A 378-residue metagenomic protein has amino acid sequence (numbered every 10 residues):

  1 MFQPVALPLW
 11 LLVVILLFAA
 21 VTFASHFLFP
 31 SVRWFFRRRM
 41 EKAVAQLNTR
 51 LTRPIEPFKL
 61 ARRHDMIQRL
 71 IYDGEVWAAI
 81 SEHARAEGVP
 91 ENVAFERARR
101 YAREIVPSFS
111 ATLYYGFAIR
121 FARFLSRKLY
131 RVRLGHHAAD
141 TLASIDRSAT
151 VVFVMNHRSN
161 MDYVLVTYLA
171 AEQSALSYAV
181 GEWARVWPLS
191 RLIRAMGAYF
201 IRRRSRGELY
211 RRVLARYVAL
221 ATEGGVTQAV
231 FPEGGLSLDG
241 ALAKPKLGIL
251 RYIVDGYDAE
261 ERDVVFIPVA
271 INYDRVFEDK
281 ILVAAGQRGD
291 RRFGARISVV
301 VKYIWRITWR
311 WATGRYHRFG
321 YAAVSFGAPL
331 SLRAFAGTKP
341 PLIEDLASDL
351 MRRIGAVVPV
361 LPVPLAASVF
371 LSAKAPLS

Functional and structural regions predicted by a protein language model:
M1-M196, I201-A229, G234-S378: Membrane-interfacial terminal anchoring regions of lipid-handling membrane enzymes
